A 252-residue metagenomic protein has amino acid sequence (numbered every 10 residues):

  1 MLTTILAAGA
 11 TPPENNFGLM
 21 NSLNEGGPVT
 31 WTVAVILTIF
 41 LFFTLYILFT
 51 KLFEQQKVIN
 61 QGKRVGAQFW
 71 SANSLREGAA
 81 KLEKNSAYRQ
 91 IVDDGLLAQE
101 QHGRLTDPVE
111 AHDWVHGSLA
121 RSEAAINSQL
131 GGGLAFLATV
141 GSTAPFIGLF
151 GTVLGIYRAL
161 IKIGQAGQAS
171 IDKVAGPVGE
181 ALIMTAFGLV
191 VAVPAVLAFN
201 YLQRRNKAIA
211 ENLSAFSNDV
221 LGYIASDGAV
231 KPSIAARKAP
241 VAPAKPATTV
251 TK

Functional and structural regions predicted by a protein language model:
M1-E25, G164, Q168: Short, strongly hydrophobic alpha-helical membrane anchors
N15-W31, Q129-A135, T139-S142: Juxtamembrane loop-transmembrane helix junctions in multi-pass integral membrane proteins, especially the extracellular
N21-K51: Hydrophobic alpha-helical transmembrane segments
I36-Y46, I147-Y157, A192, V196: Alpha-helical transmembrane segments
Q56-S170, L197-K252: Predominantly long cytosolic amphipathic alpha-helical stalk/bundle segments
G167-A181: Hydrophobic alpha-helical transmembrane segments and adjacent short intramembrane/lumenal linkers of inner/organellar
A181-L197: Hydrophobic alpha-helical transmembrane segments of polytopic membrane proteins
